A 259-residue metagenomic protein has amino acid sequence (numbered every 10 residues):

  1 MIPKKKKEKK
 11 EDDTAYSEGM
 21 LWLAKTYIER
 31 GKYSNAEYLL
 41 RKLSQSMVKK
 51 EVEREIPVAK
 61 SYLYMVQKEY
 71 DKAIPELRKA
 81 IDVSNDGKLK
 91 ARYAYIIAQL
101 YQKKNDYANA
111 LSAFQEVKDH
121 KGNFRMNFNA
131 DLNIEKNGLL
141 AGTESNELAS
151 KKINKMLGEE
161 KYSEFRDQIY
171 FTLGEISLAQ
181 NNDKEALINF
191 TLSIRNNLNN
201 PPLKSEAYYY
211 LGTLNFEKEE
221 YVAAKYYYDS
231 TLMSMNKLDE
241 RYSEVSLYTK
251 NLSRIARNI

Functional and structural regions predicted by a protein language model:
M1-I259: Acidic, polar-rich low-complexity tracts and alpha-helical solenoid repeat scaffolds
